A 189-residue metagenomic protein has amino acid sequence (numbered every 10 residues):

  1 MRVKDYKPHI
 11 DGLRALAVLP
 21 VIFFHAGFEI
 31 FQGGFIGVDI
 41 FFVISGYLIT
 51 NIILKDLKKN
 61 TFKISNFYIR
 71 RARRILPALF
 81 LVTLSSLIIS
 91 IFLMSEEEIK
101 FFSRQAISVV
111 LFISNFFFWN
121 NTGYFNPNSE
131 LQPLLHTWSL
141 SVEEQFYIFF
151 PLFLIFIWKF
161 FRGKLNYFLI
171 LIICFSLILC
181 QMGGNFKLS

Functional and structural regions predicted by a protein language model:
M1-S189: Membrane-interface helix/loop caps of multi-pass membrane proteins
